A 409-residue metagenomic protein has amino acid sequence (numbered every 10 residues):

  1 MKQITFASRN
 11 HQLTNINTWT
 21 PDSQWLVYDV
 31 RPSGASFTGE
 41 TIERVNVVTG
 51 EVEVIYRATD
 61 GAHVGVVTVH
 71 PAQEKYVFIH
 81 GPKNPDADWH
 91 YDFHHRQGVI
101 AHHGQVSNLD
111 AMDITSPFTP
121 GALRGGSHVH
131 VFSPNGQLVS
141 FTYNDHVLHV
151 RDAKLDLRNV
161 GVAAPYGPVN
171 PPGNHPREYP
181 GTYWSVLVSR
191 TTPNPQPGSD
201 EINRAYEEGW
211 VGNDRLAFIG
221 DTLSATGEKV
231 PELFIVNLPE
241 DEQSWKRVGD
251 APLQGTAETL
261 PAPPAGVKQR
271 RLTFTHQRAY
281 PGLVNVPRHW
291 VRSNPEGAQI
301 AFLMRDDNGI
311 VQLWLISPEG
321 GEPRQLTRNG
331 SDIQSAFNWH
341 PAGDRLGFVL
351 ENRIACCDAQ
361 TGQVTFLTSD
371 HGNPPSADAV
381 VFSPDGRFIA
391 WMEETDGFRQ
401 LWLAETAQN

Functional and structural regions predicted by a protein language model:
M1-N409: Sequence signature of WD/YWTD-type beta-propeller architectures
